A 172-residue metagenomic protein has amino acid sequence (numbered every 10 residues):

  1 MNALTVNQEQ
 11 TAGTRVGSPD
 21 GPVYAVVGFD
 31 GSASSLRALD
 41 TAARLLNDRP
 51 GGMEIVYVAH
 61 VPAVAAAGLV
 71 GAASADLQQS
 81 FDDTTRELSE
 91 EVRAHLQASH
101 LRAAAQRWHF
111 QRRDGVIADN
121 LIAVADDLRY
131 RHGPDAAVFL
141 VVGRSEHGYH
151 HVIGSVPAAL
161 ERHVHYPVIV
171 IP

Functional and structural regions predicted by a protein language model:
M1-D20, Q97-L140, H147: Structural beta-alpha unit
V16-A75, H163: Small/aliphatic-rich secondary-structure junction motif
T41, V124, S155-V156: A short acidic, amphipathic alpha-helical/loop segment
E54-V56, W108-R113, I169: General small-molecule cofactor/ligand-binding pocket signal
S74-E90: A short acidic, glycine-rich active-site loop that binds or catalyzes chemistry on phosphate/adenosine moieties
T85-R102: N-terminal Rossmann-like dinucleotide/flavin-binding domain of flavoprotein oxidoreductases that bind FAD/FMN
D135-H163, P172: Glycine-rich, Arg-bearing micro-motifs that act as flexible, cationic patches
H165-P167: Structural loop-to-beta junction motif characteristic of Rossmann-like glycosyltransferase folds
